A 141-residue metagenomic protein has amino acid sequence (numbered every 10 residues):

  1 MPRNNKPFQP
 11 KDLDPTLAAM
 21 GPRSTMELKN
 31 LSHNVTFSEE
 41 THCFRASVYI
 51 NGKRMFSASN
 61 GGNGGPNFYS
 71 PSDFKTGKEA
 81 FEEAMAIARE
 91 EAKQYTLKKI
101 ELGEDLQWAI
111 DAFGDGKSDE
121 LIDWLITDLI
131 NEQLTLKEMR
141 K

Functional and structural regions predicted by a protein language model:
P2-K141: Terminal leader/tail segments of proteins
